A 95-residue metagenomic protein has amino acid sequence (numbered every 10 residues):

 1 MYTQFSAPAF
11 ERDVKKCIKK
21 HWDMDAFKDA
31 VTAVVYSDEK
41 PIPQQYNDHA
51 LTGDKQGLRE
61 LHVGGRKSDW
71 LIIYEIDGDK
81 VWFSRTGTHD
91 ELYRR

Functional and structural regions predicted by a protein language model:
M1-D69, I76-K80, D90-R95: Basic, Lys/Arg-enriched alpha-helical interface segments
